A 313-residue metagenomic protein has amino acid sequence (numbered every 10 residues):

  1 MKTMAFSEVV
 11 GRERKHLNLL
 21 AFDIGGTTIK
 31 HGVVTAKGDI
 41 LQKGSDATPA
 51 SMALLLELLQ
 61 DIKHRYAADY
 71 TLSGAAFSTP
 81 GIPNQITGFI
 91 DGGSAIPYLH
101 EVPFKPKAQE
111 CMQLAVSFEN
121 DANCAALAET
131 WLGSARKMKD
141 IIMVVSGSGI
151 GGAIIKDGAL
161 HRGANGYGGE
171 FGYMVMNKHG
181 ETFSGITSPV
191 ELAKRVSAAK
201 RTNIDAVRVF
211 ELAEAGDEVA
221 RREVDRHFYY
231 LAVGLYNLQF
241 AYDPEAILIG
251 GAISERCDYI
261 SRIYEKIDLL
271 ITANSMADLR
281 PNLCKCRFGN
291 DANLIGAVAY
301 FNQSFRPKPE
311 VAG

Functional and structural regions predicted by a protein language model:
M1-G74, Q85-T87, A108-L114, A128-M138 (+1 more regions): ATP-binding/phosphotransfer module of carbohydrate and carboxylate kinases, centering on a glycine-rich
D23, A76-P80, M143-G149: Short beta-strand segments
T35, T79, I86, K156-D157: A cytosolic small-molecule/anion-sensing beta-strand core signal
D39-I40, I90, L160-H161: Hydrophobic "anchor" residues
A47-A50, Y98, Y167-E170: A short acidic/small-residue loop/turn micro-motif
F89-E101: A charged helix-plus-loop insertion that forms the helical arch/lid used to bind and gate nucleic-acid substrates
V116-N120: General beta-strand structural signal in soluble alpha/beta enzymes
R136-T187: Glycine-rich phosphate-binding loop of actin/hexokinase-like ATP-binding domains
